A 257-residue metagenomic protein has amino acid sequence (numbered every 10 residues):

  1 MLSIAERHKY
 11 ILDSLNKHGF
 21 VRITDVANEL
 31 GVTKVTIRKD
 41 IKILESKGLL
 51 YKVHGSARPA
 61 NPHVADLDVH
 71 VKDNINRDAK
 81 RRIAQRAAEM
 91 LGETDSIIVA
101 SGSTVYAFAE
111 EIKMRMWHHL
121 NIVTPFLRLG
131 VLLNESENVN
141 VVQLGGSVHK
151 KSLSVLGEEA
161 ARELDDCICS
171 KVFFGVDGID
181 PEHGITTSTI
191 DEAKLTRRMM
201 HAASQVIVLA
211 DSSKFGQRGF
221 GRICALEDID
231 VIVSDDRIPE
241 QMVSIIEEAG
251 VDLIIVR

Functional and structural regions predicted by a protein language model:
L2-Y10, N16-T24, N28-L30, V35 (+4 more regions): HTH-adjacent hinge/linker in prokaryotic transcriptional regulators
S3-D13, G19-V26, G31, S46 (+3 more regions): Conserved phosphate- and dinucleotide-binding cores of soluble alpha/beta proteins, encompassing both enzyme active
I98, I122, S188: Conserved SAM-binding loop
G102-S103, S212: Active-site metal-binding loops of divalent metal-dependent hydrolases
S103-Y106, P239: Gly/Ser/Thr-rich loops at beta-strand to alpha-helix junctions that form or flank small-molecule/cofactor-binding
F108-E111, I245: A short acidic, amphipathic alpha-helical/loop segment
L120-I122, V141: Short beta-strand element of Class I
